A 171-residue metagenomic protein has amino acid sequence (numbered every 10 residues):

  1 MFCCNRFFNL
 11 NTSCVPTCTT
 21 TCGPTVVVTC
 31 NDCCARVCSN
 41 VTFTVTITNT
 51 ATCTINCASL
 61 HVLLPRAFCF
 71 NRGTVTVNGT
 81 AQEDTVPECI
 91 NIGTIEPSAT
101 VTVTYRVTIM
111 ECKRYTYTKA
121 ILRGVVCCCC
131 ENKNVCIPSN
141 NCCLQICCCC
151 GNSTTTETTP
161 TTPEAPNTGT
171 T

Functional and structural regions predicted by a protein language model:
F2, F7, N56-P97: A surface/secretory-pathway sequence property marking extracellular, secreted, or lumenal proteins enriched
F2-T25, L122-T171: Extracellular/luminal low-complexity Ser/Thr/Pro-rich, glycosylation-prone repeat/linker regions
V26, V41-V45, A58-L60, V103-Y105 (+2 more regions): Hydrophobic residues positioned within well-ordered beta-strands of beta-sheet architectures
T29-A35: Short beta-strand segments of immunoglobulin-like
C30, I47-N49, V107-I109, L122 (+1 more regions): Hydrophobic beta-strand positions in extracellular immunoglobulin-like domains
A35-N56: Short beta-strand elements of extracellular/lumenal beta-sandwich folds
N49-C53, L64-R66, E111-K113: Short, acidic/polar linear motifs in exposed loop/turn regions
G93-T116: Low-complexity, intrinsically disordered segments enriched in Ser/Thr together with acidic residues
